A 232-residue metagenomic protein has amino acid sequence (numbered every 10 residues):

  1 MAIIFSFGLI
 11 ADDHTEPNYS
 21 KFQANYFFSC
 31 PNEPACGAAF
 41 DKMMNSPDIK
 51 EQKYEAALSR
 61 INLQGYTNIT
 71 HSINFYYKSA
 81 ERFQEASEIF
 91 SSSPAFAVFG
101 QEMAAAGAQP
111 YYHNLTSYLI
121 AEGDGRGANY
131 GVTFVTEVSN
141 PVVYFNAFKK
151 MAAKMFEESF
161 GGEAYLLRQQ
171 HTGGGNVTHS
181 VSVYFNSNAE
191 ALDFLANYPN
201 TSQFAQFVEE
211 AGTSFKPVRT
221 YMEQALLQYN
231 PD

Functional and structural regions predicted by a protein language model:
M1-S6: Bacterial N-terminal signal peptides
F7-A205, E210-D232: Short S/T/G/P-rich N-terminal loop/turn motif that feeds into the first structured element of a domain
